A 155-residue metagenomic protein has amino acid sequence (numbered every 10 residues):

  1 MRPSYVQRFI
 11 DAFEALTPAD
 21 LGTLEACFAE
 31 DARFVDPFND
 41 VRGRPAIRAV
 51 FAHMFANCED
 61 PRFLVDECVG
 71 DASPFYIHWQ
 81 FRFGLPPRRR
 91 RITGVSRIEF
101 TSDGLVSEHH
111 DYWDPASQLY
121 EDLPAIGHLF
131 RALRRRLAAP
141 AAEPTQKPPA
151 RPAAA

Functional and structural regions predicted by a protein language model:
M1-C27: Short acidic-aromatic low-complexity motifs
P3, V41, Y120: Charge-dense, low-complexity intrinsically disordered segments
Y5-R8, A46, R90: Soluble or luminal CAZymes and related metallo-dependent hydrolases
F9-F13, F28, F51, I77-F81 (+1 more regions): Hydrophobic alpha-helical core bundles mediating ligand binding, dimerization, or RNAP-core interactions
A15, F38-D40, F83: Short histidine/acidic/glycine/proline-rich micro-motifs that form metal- and phosphate-coordinating active-site loops
G22-E25, A29-P74: A solvent-exposed, acidic/Ser-Thr-rich amphipathic alpha-helical stretch
F55-R62, V69-A155: A beta-strand edge to alpha-helix "cap/lid" segment located at domain peripheries
